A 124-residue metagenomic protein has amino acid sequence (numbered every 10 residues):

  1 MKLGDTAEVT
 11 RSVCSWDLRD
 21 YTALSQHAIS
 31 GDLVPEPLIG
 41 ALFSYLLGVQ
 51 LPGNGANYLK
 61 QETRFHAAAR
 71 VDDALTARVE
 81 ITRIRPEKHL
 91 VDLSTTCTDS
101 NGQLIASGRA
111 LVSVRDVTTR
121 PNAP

Functional and structural regions predicted by a protein language model:
M1-A56, K60, T119-P124: Hot-dog-fold acyl-thioester-processing enzymes
M1-T6, V71-A74, R78-P124: HotDog/MaoC-like acyl-thioester-processing domains
P52-I84: Mid-chain, well-packed structural core segment of small domains
